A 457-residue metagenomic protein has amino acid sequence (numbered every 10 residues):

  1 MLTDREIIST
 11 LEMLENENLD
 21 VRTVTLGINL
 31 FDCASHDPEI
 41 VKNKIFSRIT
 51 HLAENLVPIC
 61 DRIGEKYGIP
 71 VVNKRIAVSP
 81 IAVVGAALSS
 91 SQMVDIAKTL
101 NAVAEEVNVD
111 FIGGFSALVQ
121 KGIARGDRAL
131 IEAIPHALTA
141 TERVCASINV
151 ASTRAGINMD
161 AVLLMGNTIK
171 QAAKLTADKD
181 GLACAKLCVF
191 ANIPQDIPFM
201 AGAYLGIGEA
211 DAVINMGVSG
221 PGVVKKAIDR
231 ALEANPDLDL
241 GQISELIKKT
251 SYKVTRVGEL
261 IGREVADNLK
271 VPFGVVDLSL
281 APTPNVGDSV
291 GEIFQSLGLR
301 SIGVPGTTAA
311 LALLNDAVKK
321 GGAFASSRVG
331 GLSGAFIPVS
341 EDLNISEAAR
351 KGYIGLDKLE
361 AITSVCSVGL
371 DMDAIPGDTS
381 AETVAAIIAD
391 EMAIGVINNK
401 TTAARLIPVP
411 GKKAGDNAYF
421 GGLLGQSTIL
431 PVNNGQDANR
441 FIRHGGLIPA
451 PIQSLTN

Functional and structural regions predicted by a protein language model:
M1-N457: Anaerobic metallocofactor- and corrinoid-dependent redox/one-carbon enzyme cores, especially those from methanogenesis
